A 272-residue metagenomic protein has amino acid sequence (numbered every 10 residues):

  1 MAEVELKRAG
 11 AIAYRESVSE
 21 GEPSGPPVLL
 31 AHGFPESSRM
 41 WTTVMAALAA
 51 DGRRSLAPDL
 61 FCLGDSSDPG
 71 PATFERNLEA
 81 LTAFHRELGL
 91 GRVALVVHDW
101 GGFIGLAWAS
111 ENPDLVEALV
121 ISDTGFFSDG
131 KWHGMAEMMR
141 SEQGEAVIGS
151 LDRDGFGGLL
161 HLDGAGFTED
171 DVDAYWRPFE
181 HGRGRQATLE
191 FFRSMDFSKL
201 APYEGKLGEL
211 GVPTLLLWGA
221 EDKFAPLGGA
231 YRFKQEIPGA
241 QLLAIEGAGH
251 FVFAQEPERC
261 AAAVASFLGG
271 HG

Functional and structural regions predicted by a protein language model:
M1-V28, A50-R53, L90-G91, L243 (+1 more regions): Alpha/beta-hydrolase fold catalytic core
V18-D65: Conserved HGGG/HGGXW glycine-rich cap/lid loop of the alpha/beta-hydrolase fold
A50, A57-V97, A262: Active-site loop/oxyanion-hole signature of alpha/beta-hydrolase fold enzymes
S110, A118-I148: Flexible "cap/lid" loop of the alpha/beta hydrolase fold
S150-G208: Conserved alpha/beta-hydrolase catalytic His-Asp/Glu region
L210, L216-W218: Short beta-strand/loop motif that positions the catalytic acidic residue of the alpha/beta-hydrolase fold
E221-A225: Acidic catalytic loop of the alpha/beta-hydrolase fold
A240-G272: Catalytic active-site module of serine/aspartate enzymes centered on a nucleophile-bearing elbow/loop
